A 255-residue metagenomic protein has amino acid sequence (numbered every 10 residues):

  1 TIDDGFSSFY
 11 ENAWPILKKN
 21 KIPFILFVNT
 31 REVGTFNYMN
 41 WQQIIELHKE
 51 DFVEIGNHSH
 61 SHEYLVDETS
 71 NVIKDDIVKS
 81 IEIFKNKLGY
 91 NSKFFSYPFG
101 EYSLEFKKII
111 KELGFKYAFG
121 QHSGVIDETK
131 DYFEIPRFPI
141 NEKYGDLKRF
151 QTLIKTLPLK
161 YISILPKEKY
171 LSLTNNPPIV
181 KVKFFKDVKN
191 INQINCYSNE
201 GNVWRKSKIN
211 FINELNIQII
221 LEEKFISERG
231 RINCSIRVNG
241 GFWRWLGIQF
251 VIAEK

Functional and structural regions predicted by a protein language model:
T1, G5: Substrate-binding cleft of extracellular glycoside hydrolase catalytic domains
F6-F106, K116, T129-P139: Metal-dependent polysaccharide deacetylase catalytic core of the NodB/CE4 family, i.e., the active-site-bearing domain
S7-E11, P15-Q42, I140-K255: Terminal accessory/targeting
F115-G124: Acidic, His- and aromatic-enriched active-site or binding-groove loops in soluble protein domains that engage sugars
